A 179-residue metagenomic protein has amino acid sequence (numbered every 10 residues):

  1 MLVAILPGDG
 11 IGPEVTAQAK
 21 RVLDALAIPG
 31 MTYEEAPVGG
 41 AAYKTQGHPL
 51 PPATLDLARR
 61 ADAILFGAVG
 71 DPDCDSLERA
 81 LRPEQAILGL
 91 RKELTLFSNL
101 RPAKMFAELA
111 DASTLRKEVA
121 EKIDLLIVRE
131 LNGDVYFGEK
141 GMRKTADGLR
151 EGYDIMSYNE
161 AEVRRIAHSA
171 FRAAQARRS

Functional and structural regions predicted by a protein language model:
M1-G10, I28-T32, G40-S179: Anion-binding alpha/beta catalytic cores of soluble intermediary-metabolism enzymes, centered on
I11-A17: Glycine- and acidic-residue-enriched helix-capping/strand-helix junction motifs
A17-K20, G70: Short, function-defining helix-loop hinge/capping sites that tune catalysis or transport
A19-G30: Short catalytic helix/loop segments, enriched in acidic residues and glycine and frequently bearing histidine
